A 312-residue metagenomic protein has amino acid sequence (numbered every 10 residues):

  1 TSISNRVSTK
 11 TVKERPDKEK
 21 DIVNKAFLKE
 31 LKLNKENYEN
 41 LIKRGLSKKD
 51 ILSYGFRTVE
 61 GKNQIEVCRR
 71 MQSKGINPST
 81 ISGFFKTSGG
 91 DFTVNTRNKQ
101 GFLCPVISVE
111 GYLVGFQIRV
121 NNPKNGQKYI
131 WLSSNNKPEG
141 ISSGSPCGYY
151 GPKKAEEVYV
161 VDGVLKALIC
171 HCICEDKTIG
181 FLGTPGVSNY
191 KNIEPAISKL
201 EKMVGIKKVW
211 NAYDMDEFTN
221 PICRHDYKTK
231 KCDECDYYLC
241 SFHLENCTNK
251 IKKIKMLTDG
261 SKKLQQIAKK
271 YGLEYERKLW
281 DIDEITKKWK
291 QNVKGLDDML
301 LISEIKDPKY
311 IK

Functional and structural regions predicted by a protein language model:
T1-G90, T96-K99, N125-K128, S134 (+1 more regions): Non-catalytic accessory segments of DNA primases and related replication-initiation nucleases
R15, Q64-I206, P221-K230: Phosphate-handling DNA/RNA-contact segment within nucleic-acid enzymes
I22-A26, P105, K278: Proline-rich low-complexity regions
N40-L46, F56, N136-Y149, I285-K294: Short, exposed beta-strand "edge-strand" segments with a Pro/Gly-rich flavor and a Y/T-containing core
L41, A155-V158, V164-K312: TOPRIM fold recognition
